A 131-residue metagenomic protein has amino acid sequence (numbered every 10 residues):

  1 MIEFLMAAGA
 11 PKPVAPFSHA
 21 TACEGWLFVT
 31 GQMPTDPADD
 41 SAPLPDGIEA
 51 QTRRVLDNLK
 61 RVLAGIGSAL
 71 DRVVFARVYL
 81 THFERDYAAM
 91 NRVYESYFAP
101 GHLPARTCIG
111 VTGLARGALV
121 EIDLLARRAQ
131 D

Functional and structural regions predicted by a protein language model:
M1-D57, R61-V74, L80-D131: N-terminal presequence-like segments and the immediate start of the first folded domain
